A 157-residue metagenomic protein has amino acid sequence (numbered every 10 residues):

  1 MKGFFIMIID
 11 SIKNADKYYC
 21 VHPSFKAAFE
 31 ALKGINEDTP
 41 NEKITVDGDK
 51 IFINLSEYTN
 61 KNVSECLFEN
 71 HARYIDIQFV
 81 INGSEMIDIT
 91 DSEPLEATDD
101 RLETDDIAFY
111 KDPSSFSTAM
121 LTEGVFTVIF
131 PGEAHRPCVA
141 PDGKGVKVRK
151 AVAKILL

Functional and structural regions predicted by a protein language model:
K2-N54, E65, N70: A short, N-terminal "cap"/entry segment at the start of jelly-roll beta-barrel domains of the cupin/DSBH fold
Y18, S24-F29, R101, D105-F109 (+1 more regions): Compositionally biased, non-globular sequence tracts
G48, E65-I75, P94-T98, L102 (+2 more regions): A short beta-loop-beta micro-motif enriched in histidine and acidic residues
S56-A72, E103-S115, R136: Short acidic (Asp/Glu) patches
E57, P131-E133, V139, K154-L157: Short, structured patches in soluble enzyme cores that scaffold and shape functional sites
R73-I75, F79-E85, I89, P94 (+1 more regions): Glycine- and acidic-residue-biased ligand/ion/polar-headgroup-sensing regions
A119-A140: Conserved metal-binding segment of the jelly-roll/cupin
F126-V128, G145-L157: A short hydrophobic beta-strand segment most commonly corresponding to one strand of the jelly-roll/cupin
